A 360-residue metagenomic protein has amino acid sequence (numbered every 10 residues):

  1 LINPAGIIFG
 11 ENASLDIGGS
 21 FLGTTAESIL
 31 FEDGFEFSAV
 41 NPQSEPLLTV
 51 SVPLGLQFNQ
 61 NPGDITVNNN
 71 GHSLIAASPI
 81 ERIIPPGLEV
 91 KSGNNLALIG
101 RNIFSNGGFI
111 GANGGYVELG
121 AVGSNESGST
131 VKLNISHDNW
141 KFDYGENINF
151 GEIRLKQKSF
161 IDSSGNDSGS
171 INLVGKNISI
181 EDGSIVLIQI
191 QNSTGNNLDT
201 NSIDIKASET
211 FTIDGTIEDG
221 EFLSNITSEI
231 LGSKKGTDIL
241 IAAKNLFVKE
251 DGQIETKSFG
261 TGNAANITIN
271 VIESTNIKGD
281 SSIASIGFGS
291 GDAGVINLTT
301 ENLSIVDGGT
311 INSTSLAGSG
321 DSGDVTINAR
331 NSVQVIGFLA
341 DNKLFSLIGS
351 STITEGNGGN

Functional and structural regions predicted by a protein language model:
L1-N360: Extracellular and secretory-pathway beta-repeat/beta-biased strand scaffolds
